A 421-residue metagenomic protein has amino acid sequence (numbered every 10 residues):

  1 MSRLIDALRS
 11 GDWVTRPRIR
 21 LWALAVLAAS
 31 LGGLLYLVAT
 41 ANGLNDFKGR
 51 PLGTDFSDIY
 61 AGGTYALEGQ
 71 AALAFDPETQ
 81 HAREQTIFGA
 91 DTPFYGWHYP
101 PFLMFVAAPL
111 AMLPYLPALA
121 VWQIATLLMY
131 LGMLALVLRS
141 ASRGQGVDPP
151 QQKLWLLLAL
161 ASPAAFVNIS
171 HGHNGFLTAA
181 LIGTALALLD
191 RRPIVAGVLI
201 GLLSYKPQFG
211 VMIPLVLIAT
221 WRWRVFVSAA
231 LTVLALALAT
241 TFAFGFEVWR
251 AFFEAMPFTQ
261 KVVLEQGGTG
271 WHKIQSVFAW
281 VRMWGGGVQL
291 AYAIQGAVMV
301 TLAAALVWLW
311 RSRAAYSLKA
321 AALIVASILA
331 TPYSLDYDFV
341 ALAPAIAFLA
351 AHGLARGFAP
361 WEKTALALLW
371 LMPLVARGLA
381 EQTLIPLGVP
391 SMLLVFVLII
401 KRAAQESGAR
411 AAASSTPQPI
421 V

Functional and structural regions predicted by a protein language model:
M1-V195, L217-A343, A347-H352, A409-V421: Primarily membrane-embedded glycan-assembly and transfer machineries that use lipid-linked glycans
I5, D12-R16, L202, P373 (+1 more regions): General helical secondary-structure elements
W97, M104-F105, L110, A159-L160 (+6 more regions): Hydrophobic alpha-helical transmembrane segments of integral membrane proteins, especially lipid-exposed positions
I194-P207, V211-I218, L323-A330, L371-L374: Membrane-interface alpha helices of multi-pass inner-membrane proteins
Y205-Q208, A235-A239, W361-A365: Membrane-embedded alpha-helical segments of transport systems, primarily multispan ion/solute transporters
F348-V421: Aromatic-enriched
